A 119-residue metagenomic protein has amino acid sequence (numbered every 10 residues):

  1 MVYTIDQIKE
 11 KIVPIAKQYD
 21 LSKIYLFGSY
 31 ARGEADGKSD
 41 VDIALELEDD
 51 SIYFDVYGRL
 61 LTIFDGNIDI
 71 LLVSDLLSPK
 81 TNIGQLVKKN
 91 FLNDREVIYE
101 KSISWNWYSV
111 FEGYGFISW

Functional and structural regions predicted by a protein language model:
M1-Y19, K23-Y25, R32-G37, E48-W119: Catalytic core of pol beta-like nucleotidyltransferases
